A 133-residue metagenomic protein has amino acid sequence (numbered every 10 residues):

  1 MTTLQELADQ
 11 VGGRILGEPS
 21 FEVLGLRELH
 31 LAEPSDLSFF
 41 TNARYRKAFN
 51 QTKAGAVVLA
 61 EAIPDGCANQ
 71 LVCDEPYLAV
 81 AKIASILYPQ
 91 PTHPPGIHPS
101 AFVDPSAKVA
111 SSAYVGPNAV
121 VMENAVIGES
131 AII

Functional and structural regions predicted by a protein language model:
M1-S100: Terminal amphipathic alpha-helical/low-complexity segments used for targeting or macromolecular assembly
F39, G96-I133: Structural signal for interior beta-strand "rungs" in well-ordered beta-sheet cores of soluble enzyme domains
